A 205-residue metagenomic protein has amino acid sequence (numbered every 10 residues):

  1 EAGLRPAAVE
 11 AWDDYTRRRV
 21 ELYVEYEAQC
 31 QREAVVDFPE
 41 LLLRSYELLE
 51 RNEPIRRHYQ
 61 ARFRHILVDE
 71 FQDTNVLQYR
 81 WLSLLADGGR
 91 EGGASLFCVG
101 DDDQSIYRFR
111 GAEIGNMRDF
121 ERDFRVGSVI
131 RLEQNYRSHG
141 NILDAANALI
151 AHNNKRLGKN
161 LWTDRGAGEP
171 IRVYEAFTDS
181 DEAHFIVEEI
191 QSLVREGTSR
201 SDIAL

Functional and structural regions predicted by a protein language model:
E1-A7, T198-R200: Short, solvent-exposed coil/turn linker segments
E1-L4, V35-V36, R90, L149-L161: Proline-centered turn/helix-capping motifs that create local helix->coil transitions or kinks
R5-E10, R62-H65, D101-D103, R125 (+1 more regions): Short linear capping/connector segments at secondary-structure termini
E10-D119, R131-S138: Conserved helicase NTPase motor core
R125-V129, E133-L205: Helicase P-loop NTPase motor core
